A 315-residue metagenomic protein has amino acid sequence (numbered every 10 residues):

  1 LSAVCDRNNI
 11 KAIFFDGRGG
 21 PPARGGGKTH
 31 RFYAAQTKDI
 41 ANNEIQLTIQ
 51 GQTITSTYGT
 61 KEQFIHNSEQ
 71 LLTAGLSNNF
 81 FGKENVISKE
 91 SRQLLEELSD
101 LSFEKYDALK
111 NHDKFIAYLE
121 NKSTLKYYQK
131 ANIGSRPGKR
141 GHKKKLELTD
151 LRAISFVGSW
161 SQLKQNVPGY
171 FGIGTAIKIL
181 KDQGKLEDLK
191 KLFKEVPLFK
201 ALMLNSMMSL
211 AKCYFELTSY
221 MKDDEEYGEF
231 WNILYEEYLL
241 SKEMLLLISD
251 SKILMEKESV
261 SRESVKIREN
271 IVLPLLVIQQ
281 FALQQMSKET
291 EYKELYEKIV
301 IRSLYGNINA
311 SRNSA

Functional and structural regions predicted by a protein language model:
L1, A12, R18-P22, G26-T29 (+1 more regions): Extended, hydrophobic alpha-helical segments in both membrane/secreted and soluble proteins
A3-R7, F14, Q36-T37: A general structural signal for short secondary-structure junctions and capping/turn motifs
C5, I10, R18, T29 (+1 more regions): Acidic, glycine-enriched catalytic cores built around paired aspartates
I10-I13, E44: Exposed boundary/loop context
H30-T48: Flexible glycine/proline-rich, aromatic-decorated loop/lid segments
